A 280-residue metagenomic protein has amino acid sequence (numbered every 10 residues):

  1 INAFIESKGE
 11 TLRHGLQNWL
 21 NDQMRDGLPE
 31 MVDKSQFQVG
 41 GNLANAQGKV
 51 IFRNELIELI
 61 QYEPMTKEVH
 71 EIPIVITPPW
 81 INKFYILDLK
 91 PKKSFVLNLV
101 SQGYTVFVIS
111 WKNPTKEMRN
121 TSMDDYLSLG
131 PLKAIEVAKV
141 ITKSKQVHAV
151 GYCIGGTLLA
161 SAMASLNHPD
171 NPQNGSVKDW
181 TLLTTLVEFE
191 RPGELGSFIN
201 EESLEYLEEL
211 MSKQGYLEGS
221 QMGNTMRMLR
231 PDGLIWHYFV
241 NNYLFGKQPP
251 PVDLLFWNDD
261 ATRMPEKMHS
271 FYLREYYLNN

Functional and structural regions predicted by a protein language model:
I1-N2, L12-R13, V140, S144 (+1 more regions): Alpha/beta-hydrolase-fold enzymes
I1-R25: Phosphate-/polyanion-interacting regions in eukaryotic proteins
N18, D22-T115: Short, surface-exposed "cap/lid" segments of acyl-processing enzymes
E30, Q47, Q61-E63, E68-H70 (+1 more regions): C-terminal subdomain of alpha/beta-hydrolase-fold enzymes, centered on the catalytic histidine and its supporting
K67-E68, N82-Y85, N113-R119, I154-A160 (+2 more regions): Flexible loop/turn segments at secondary-structure boundaries
L97, L129, K133, G156-S161 (+3 more regions): Feature representing long, continuous alpha-helical segments
M118-T142: Alpha/beta-hydrolase active-site loop
I135-G155: Alpha/beta-hydrolase fold nucleophile elbow
